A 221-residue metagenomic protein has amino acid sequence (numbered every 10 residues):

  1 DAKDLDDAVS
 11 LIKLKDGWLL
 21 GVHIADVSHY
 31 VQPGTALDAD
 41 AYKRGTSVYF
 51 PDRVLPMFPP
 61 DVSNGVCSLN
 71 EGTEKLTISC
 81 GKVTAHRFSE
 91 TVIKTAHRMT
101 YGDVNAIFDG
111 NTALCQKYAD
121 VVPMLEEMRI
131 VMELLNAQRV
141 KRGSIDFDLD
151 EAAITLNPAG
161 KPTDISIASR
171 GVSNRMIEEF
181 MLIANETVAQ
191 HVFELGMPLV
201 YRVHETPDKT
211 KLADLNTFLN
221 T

Functional and structural regions predicted by a protein language model:
D1-T221: Conserved, carboxylate-rich catalytic/transport cores that coordinate ions
